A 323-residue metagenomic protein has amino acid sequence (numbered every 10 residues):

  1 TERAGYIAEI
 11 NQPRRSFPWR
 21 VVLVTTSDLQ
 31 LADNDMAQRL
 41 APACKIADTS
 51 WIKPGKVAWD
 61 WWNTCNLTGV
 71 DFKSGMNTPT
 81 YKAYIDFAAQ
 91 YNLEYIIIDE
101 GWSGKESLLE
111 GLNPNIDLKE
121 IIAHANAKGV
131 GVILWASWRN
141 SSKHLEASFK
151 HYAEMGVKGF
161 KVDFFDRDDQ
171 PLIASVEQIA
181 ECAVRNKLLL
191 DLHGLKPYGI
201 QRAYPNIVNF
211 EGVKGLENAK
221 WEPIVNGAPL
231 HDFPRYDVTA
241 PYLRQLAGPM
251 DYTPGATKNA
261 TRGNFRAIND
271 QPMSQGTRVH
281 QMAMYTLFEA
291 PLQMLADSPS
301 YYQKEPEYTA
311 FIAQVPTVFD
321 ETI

Functional and structural regions predicted by a protein language model:
T1-L40, C44: N-terminal accessory beta-strand-rich subdomains and adjacent acidic, glycine-rich linkers that precede catalytic cores
D28-N34, K45-T49, K53, W62 (+2 more regions): Conserved mixed alpha/beta catalytic, RNA-binding, or beta-rich assembly cores of soluble enzyme, regulatory
A58, A88, A125: Conserved hydrophobic/aromatic pocket- or pore-lining residues that grip, position, or stack substrates in active sites
W61-T80, I133-H144: Active-site mouth loops of central-metabolism enzymes
M76-G101, Y152-K158: Catalytic domains of carbohydrate-active enzymes, especially glycoside hydrolases
E100-M273, T277: Aromatic- and carboxylate-enriched substrate-binding clefts and catalytic-loop regions of carbohydrate-active enzymes
Q271, H280-A296: Catalytic domains of carbohydrate-active enzymes that cleave complex glycans
D297-I323: Glycan-recognition and catalytic regions of carbohydrate-active enzymes
